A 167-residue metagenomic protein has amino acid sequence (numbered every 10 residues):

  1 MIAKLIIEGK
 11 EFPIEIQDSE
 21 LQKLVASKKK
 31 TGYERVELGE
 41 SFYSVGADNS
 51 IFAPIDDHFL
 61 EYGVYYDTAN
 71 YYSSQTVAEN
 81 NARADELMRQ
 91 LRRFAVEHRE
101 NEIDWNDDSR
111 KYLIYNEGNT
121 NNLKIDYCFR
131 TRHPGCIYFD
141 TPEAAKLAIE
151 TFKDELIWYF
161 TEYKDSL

Functional and structural regions predicted by a protein language model:
M1-L167: Structural boundary micro-motifs
